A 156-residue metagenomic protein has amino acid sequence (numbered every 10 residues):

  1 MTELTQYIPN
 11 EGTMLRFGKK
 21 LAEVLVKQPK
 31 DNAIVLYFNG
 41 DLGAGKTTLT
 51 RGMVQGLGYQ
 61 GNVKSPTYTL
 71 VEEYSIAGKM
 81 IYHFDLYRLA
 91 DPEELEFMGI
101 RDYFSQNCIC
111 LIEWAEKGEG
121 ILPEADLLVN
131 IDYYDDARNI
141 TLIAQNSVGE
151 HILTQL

Functional and structural regions predicted by a protein language model:
T2-E23: N-terminal pre-Walker A segment at the start of P-loop NTPase domains
T2-L4, Q55, A90-L95, R101-L156: Short phosphate-coordinating micro-motif centered on Lys-Gly-acidic
V24-N32: Phosphate-binding P-loop
V35-Y37: Short hydrophobic/aromatic beta-strand immediately N-terminal to the Walker A/P-loop
N39-D41: P-loop (Walker A) phosphate-binding loop of NTP-binding proteins
K46: Conserved lysine of the Walker
Y59-S75: Short beta-strand-centered segment that lines the nucleotide-binding/catalytic pocket of NTP-utilizing
